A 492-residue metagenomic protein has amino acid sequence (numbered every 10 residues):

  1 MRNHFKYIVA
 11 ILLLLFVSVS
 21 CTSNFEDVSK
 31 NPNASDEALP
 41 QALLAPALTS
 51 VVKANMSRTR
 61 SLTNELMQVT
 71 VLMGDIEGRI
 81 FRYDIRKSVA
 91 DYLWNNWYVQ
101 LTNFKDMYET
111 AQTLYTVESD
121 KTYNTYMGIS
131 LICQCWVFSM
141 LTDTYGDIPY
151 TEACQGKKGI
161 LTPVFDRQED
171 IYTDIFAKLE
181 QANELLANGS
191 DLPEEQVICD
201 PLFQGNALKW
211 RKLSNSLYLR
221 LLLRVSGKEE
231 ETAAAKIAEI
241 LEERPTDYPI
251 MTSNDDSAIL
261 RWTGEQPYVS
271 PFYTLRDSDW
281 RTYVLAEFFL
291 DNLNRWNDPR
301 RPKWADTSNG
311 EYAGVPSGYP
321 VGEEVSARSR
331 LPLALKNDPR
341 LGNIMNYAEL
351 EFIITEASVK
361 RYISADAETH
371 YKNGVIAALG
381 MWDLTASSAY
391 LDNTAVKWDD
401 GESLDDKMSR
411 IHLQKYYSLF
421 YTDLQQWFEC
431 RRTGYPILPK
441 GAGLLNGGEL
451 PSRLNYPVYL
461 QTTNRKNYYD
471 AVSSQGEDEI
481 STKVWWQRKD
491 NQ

Functional and structural regions predicted by a protein language model:
M1-V9: Bacterial N-terminal signal peptides that target proteins for export
C21-Y83, S88, D106, T113-T116 (+3 more regions): Membrane-proximal, proline-rich intrinsically disordered regions
V51, S139, D143-G146, L186 (+3 more regions): Specific register positions within alpha-helical solenoid repeats of the TPR/Sel1-like families, i.e., one
I76-P149, Q155-E194, G342: Conserved, well-structured interaction surfaces
A233-I354, V359-K360, S364-Q414, S418 (+1 more regions): Hydrophobic-face positions in mid-chain alpha helices that act as interaction patches
